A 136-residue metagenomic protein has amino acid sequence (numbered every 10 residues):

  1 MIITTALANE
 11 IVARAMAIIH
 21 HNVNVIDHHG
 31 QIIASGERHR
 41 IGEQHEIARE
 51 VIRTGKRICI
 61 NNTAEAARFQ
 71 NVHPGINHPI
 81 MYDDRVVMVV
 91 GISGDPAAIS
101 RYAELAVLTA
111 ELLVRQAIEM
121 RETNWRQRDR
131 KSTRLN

Functional and structural regions predicted by a protein language model:
M1-R134: Hydrophobic, helix-rich cores of sensory/ligand-binding and other regulatory modules that couple small-molecule
